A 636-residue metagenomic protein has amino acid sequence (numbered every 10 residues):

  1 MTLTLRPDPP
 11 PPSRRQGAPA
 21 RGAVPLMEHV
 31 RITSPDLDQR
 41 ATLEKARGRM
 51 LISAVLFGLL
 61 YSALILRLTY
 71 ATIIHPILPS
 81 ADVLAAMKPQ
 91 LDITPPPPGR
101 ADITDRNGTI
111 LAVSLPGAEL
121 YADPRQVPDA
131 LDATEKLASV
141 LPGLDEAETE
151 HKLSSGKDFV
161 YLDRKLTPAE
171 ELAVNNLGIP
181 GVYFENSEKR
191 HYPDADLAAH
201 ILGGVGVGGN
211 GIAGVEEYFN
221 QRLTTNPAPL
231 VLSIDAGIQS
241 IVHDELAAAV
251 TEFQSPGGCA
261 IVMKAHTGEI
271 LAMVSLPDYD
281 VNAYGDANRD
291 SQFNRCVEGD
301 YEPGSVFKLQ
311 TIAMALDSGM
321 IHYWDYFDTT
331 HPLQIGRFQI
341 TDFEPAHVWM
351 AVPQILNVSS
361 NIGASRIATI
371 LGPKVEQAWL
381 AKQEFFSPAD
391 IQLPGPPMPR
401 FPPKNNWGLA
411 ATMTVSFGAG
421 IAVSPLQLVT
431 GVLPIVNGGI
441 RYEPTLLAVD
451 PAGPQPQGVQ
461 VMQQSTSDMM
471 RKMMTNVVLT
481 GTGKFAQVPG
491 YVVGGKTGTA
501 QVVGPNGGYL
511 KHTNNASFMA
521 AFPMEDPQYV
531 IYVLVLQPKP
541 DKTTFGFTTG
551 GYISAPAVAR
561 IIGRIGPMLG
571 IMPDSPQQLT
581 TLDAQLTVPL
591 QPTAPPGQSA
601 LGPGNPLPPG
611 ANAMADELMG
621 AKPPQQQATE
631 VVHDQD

Functional and structural regions predicted by a protein language model:
M1-Y284, R295, D300, K374-K382 (+4 more regions): Periplasmic/cell-envelope proteins involved in peptidoglycan metabolism and beta-lactam response
V30-S34, A260, K264-S305, Q310-K542 (+7 more regions): Beta-lactam-recognizing serine transpeptidase/beta-lactamase-like catalytic domain environment
